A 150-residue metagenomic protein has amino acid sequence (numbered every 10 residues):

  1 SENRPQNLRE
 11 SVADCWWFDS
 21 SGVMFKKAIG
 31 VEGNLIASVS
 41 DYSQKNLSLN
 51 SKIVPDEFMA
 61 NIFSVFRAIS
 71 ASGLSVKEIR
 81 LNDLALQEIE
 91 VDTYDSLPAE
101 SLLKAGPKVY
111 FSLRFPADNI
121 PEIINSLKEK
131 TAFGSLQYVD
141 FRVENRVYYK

Functional and structural regions predicted by a protein language model:
S1-K150: Charged, solvent-exposed interaction patches on well-folded alpha/beta domains that mediate macromolecular contacts
